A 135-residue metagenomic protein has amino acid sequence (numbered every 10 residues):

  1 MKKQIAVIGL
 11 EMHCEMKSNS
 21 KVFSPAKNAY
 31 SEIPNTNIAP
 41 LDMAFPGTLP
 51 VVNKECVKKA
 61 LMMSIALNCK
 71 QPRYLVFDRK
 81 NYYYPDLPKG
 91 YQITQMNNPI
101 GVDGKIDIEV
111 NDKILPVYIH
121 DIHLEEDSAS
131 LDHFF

Functional and structural regions predicted by a protein language model:
M1-F135: Basic, nucleic-acid-interacting segments
